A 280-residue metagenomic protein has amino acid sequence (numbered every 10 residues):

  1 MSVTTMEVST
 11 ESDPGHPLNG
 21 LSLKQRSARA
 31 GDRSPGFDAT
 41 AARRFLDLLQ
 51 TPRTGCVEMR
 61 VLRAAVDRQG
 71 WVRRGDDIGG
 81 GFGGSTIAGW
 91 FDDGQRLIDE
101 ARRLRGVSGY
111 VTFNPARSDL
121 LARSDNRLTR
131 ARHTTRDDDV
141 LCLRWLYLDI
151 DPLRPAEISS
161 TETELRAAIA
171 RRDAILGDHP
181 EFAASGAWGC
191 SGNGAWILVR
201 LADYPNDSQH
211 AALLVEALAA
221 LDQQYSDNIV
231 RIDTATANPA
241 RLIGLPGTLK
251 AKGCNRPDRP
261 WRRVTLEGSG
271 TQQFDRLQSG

Functional and structural regions predicted by a protein language model:
T5-M6, E11, L266, Q272: N-terminal compositionally biased, intrinsically disordered segments and leader/signal-like regions
M6-T10, H16, L21-N193, R200-A220: Signature for HUH/AEP ssDNA processing cores
L218-I229: A common structural junction motif
N228-G280: Catalytic "initiation/cleavage/transfer" segments centered on a nucleophilic residue and adjacent nucleic-acid-engaging
